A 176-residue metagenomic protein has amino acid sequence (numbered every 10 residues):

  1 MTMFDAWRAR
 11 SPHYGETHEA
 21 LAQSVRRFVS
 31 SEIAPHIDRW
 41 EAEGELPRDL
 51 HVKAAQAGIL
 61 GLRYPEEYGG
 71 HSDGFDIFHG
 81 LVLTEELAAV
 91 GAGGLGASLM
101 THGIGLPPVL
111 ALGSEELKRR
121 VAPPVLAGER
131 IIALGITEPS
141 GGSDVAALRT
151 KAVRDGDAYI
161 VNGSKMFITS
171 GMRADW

Functional and structural regions predicted by a protein language model:
M1-A97, R119-R120, P124-A127: Amphipathic, small/basic residue-rich leader segments at the start of a protein or domain
E45, G70, G141-S143, S170: Conserved, non-catalytic sequence blocks in retroelement Pol enzymes and Pol-derived host proteins
G58, S114, G163: Conserved G/P- and acidic residue-centered "switch" motifs that form tight phosphate/ATP-binding loops in soluble
G74-F75, D144-A146, S170-D175: Short glycine/proline-enriched turns and hinge-like loops at secondary-structure junctions
G96-E116, G142-V145: N-terminal glycine-rich flavin-associated loop
G128-I136: A short, Trp-centered hydrophobic/proline-enriched beta-strand micro-motif
T150-V153: A structural signal for short hydrophobic beta-strand segments in well-ordered beta-sheet cores
D157-A158, N162-W176: A short core secondary-structure module
